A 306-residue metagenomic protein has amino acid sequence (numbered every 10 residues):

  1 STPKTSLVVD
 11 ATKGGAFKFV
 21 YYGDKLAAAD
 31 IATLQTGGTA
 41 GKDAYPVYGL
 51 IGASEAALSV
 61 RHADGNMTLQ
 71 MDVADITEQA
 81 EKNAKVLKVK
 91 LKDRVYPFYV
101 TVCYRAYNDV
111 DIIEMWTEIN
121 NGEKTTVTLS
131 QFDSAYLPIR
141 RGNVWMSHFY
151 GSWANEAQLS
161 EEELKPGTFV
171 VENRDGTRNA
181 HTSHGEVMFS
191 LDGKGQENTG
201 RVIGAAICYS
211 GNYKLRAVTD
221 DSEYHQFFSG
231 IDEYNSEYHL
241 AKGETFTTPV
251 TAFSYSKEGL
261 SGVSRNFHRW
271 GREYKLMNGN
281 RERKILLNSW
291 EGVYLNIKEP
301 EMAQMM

Functional and structural regions predicted by a protein language model:
S1-V8, F17-V218, Y234: Polysaccharide-binding surfaces and accessory modules of carbohydrate-active proteins
K13-G14: N-terminal ordered "arm"
Y96, D109-D111, F253-E258, V293-Y294: A short acidic, glycine/proline-enriched capping/turn motif at secondary-structure boundaries, especially helix N-cap
Y107, E118, E123-V127, Y209-R269: Extended acidic/polar, glycine-enriched regions that form or flank non-catalytic beta-rich accessory modules
F132, S210, F253, L287-G292: Active-site beta-loop-alpha junctions enriched in small/polar residues
V202, T245, K284: A residue-level signal for beta-strand positions that form part of recognition/binding surfaces within mature
N266-M306: An acidic-aromatic substrate-binding cleft motif
